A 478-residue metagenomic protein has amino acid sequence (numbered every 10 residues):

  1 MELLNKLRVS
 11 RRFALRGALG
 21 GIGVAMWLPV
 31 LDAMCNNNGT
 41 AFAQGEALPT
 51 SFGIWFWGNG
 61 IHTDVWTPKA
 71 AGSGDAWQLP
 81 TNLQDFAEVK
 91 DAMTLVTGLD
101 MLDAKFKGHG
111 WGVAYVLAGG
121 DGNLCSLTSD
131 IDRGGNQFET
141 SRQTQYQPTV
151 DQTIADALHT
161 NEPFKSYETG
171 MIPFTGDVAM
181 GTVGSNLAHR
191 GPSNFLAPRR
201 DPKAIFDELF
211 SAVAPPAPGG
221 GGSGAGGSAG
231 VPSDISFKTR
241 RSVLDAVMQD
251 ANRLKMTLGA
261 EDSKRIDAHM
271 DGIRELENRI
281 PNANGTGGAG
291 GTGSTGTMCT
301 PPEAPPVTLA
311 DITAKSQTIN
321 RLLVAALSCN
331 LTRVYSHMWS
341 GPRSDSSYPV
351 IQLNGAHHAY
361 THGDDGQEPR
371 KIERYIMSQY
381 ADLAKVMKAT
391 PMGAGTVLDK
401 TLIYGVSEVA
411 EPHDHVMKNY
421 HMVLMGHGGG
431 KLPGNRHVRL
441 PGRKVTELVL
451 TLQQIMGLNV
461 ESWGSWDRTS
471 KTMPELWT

Functional and structural regions predicted by a protein language model:
M1-T478: Ligand-binding pockets and gating/stacking loops
